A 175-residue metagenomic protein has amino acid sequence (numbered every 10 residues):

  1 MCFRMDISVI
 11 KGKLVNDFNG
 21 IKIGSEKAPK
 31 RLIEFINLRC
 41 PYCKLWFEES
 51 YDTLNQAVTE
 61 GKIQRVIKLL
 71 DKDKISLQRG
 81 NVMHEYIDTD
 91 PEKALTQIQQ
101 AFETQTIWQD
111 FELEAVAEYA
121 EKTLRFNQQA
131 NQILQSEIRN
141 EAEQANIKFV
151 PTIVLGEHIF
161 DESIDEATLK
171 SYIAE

Functional and structural regions predicted by a protein language model:
M1-G12, A167-E175: N-terminal targeting signals for export/organelle localization
K11, A28-P29, N55, L113-E114 (+2 more regions): Short, flexible segments with low predicted structural confidence
K13-R31: A short beta-strand-turn-helix
I23-S25, K72, E162: Generic structural "secondary-structure junction" signal
I23-S25, Q56, Q144: Sterically constrained small-residue positions within well-ordered secondary structures of folded domains
L32, C40, I153: Conserved S/T- and glycine-rich ATP-binding loop of Class I adenylate-forming
F35, W46-L54, E118-E175: C-terminal cap of thioredoxin/glutaredoxin-like
I36-R39, K44-A117: Structural alpha/beta surface segment adjacent to cysteine/selenocysteine redox centers across thiol/disulfide enzymes
